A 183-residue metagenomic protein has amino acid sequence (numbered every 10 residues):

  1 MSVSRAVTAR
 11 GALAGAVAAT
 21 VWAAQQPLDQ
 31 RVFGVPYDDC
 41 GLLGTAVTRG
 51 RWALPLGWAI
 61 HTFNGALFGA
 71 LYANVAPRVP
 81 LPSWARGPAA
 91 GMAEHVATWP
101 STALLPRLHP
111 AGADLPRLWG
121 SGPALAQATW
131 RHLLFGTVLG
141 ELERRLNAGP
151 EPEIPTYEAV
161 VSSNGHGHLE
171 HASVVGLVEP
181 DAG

Functional and structural regions predicted by a protein language model:
M1-G183: Short amphipathic, positively biased membrane-proximal segments that drive organelle/inner-membrane targeting
